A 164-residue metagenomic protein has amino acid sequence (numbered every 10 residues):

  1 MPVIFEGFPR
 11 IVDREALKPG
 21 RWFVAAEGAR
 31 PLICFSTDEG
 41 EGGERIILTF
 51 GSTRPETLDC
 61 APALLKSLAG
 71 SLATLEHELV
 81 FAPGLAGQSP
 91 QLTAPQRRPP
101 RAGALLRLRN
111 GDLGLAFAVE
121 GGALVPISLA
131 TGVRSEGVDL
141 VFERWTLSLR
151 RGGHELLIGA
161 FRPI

Functional and structural regions predicted by a protein language model:
M1-I164: Structural boundary micro-motifs
